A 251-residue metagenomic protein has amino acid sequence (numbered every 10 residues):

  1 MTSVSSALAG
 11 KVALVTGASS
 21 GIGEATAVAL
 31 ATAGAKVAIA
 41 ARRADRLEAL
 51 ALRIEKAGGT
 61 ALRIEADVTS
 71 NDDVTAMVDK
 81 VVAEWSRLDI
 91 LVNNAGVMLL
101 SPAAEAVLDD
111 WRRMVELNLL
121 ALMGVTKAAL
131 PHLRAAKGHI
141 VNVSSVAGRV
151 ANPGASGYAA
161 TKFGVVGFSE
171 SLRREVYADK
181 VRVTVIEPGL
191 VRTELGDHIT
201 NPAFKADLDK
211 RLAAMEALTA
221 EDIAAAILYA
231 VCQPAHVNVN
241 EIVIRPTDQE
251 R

Functional and structural regions predicted by a protein language model:
V12, S19-S20: Conserved glycine-rich cofactor-binding loop
A35-L50: Conserved glycine-rich Rossmann-like NAD(P)H-binding loop of the short-chain dehydrogenase/reductase
A44-D45, E65-M77, L108: The beta1-alpha1 cofactor-binding region of Rossmann-like NAD(H)/NADP(H)-dependent oxidoreductases
P102-A103, V107-R112: Substrate-binding pocket helix/loop in short-chain dehydrogenase/reductase
T126, T161: Active-site helix of classical SDR
S145: Residue(s) in the substrate-gating loop at a strand-loop-helix junction that position the organic substrate next
V185-I186, A206-R251: C-terminal helical subdomain
